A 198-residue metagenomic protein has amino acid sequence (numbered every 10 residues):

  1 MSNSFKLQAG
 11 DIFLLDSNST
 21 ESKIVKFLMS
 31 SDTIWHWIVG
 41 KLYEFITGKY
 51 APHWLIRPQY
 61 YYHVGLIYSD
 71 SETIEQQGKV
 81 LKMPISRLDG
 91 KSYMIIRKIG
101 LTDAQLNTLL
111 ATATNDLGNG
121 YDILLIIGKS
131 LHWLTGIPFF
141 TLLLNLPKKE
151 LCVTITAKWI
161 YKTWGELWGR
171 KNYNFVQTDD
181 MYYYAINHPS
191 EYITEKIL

Functional and structural regions predicted by a protein language model:
M1-L198: Cysteine-nucleophile amide-bond enzymes
